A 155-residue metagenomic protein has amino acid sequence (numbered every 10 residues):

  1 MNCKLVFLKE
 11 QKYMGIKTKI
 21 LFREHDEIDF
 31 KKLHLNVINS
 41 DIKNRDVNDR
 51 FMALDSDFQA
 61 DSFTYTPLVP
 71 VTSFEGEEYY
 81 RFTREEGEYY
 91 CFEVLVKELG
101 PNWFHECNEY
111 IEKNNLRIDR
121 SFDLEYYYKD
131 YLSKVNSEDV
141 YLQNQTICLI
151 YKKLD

Functional and structural regions predicted by a protein language model:
M1-D155: A solvent-exposed interaction/effector surface
